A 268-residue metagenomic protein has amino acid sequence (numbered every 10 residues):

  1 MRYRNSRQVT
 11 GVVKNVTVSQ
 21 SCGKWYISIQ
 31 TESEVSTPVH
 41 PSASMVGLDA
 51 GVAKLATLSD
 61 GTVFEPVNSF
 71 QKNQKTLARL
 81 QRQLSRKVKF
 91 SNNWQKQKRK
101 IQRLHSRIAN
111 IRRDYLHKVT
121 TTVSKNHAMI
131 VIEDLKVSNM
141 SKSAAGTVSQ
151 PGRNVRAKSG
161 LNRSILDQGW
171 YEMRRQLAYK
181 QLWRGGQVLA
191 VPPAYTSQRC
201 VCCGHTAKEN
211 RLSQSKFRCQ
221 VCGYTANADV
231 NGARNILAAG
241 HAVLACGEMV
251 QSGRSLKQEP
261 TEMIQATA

Functional and structural regions predicted by a protein language model:
N5-V13, T17-A268: Positively charged, helix-rich recognition surfaces that bind polyanionic ligands
